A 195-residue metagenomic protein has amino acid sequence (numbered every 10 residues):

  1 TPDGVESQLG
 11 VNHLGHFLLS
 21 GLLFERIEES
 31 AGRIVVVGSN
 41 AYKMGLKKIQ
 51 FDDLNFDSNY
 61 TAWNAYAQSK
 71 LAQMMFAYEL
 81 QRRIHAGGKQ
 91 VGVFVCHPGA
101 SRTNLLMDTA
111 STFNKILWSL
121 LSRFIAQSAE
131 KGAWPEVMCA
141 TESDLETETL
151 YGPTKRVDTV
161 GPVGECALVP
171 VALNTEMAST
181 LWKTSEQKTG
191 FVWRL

Functional and structural regions predicted by a protein language model:
T1-F113, Q187-L195: Rossmann-fold NAD(P)H-dependent dehydrogenase/reductase core
D3, W118-S119: Positions in alpha-helical segments
D3-E6, C166-V171: Short glycine-enriched, charge-decorated loop/helix-capping segments at active-site entrances that position
N55-Y60, I116-L117, P162-C166: Short glycine/proline-rich turn/loop motifs
S69, S119-C166, L173-S179, K183: C-terminal helical subdomain
